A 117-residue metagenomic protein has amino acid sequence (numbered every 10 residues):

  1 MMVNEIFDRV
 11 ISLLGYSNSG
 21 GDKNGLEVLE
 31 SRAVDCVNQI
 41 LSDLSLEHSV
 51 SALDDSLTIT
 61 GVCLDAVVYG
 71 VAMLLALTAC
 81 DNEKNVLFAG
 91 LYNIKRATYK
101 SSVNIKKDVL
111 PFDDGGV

Functional and structural regions predicted by a protein language model:
M1-T58, I94, N104-V117: Conserved short "hinge" loops at termini or chain/domain junctions
Y16, G20, V71-A76: Short helix/strand-capping connector loops at secondary-structure junctions
D35, Q39, Y69-L74: Short, residue-level hotspots on alpha-helical faces of the histone-fold and other alpha-helical interaction modules
L57, G61, T78: Short gly/ser-rich anion-binding loops that grip negatively charged ligand groups
G61, D65-G70: Elongated alpha-helical scaffolds
L74-V86: Short helix-capping/linker segments at secondary-structure and domain boundaries
A89-Y99: Short secondary-structure subsegments characteristic of cysteine-rich extracellular domains
